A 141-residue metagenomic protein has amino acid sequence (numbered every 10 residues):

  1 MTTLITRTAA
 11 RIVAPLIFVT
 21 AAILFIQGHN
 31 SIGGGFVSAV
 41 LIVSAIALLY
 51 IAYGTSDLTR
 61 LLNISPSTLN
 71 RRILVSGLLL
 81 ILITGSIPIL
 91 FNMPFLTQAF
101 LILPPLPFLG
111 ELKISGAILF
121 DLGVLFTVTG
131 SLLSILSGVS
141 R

Functional and structural regions predicted by a protein language model:
R11-G28: Short, hydrophobic/aliphatic alpha-helical segments
H29-V43: Short, non-helical or kinked segments that cap or interrupt transmembrane helices
A45-R71: Cytoplasmic juxtamembrane interface segments
G54-T59, G85-A99: Transmembrane alpha-helix boundary signature
R71-I89: Hydrophobic alpha-helical membrane-insertion segments
L106-F120: Short aromatic-rich membrane-water interface segments that cap or initiate transmembrane helices in multi-pass membrane
L125-R141: Transmembrane alpha-helical segments in integral membrane proteins
